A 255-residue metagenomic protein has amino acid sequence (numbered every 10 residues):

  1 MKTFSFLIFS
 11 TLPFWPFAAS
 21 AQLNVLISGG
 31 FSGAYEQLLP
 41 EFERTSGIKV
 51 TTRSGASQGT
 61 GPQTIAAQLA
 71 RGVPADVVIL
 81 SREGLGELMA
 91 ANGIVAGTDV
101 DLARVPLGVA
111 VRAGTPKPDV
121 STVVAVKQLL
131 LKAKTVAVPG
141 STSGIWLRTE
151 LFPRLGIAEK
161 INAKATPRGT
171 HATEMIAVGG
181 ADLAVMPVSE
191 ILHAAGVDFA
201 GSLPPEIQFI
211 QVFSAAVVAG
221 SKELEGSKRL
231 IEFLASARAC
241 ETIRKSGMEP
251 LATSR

Functional and structural regions predicted by a protein language model:
M1-K2: N-terminal secretory signal peptides that target proteins for export/translocation
S5-W15: Bacterial N-terminal signal peptides
F17-Q63, A67-P74, I79-E83, E87-A91 (+3 more regions): Exported/periplasmic ABC-transporter solute-binding proteins
